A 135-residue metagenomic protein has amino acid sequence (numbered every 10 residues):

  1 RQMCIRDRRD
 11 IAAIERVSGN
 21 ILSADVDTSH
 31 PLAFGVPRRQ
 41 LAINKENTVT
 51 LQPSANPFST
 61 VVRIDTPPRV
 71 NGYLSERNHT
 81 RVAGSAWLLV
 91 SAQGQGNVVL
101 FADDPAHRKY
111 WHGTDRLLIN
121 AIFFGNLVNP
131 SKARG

Functional and structural regions predicted by a protein language model:
R1-I5: Short, small-residue-biased leader/transition segments that mark boundaries at the very start of proteins
R8-S29: Phosphate/diphosphate-binding loops
I21, L51, V62: Active-site phosphate/pyrophosphate-binding segments
S29-P31, G35-A42, P53-P57, R63-G135: Extracellular ligand-binding/catalytic regions of CAZymes and related secreted enzymes and adhesion modules
E46-T48: Intrinsically disordered, low-complexity serine/proline/glycine/threonine-rich regulatory regions
